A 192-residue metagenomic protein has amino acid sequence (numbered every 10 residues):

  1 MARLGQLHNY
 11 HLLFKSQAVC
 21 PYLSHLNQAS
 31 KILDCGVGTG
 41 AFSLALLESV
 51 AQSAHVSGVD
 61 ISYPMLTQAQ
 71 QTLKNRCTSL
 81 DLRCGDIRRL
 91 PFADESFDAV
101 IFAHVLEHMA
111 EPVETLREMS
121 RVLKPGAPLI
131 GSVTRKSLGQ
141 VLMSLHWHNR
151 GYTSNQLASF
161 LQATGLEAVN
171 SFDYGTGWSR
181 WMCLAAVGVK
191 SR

Functional and structural regions predicted by a protein language model:
M1-N27, A41, A45: Conserved class I S-adenosyl-L-methionine
L33, T39-R89: Class I SAM-dependent methyltransferase SAM/SAH-binding core
I101: A conserved beta-strand element that flanks and buttresses the S-adenosyl-L-methionine
H104-V105: Short catalytic micro-motifs in class I SAM-dependent methyltransferases
V113-P125: A short glycine-rich, Lys/Arg-flanked "PGG" loop and its adjoining helix->strand segment in the class I
A127-V133: Conserved beta-strand signature within the Rossmann-like core of class I S-adenosyl-L-methionine
V141-Q156: Acceptor-substrate binding/catalytic loop of class I
G175-R192: Core SAM-dependent methyltransferase catalytic element
